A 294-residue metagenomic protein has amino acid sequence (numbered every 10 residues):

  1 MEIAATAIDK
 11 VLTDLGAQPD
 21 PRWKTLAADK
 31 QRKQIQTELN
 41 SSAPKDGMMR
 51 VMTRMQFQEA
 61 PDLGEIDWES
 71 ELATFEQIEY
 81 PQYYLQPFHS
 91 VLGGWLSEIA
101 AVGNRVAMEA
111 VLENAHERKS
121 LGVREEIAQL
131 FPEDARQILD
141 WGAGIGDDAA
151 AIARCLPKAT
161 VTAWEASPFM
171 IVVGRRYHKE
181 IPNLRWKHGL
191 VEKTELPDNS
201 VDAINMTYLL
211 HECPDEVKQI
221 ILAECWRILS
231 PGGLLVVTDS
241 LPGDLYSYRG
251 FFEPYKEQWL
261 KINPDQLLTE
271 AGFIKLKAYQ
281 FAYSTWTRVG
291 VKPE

Functional and structural regions predicted by a protein language model:
L12-G94: N-terminal auxiliary segments of SAM/dcSAM-dependent transferases
H89-K119: Class I SAM-dependent methyltransferase Rossmann-like catalytic core, especially the SAM/SAH-binding loop
N114-D134: Conserved alpha-helix/loop element of class I SAM-dependent methyltransferases that forms part of the SAM/SAH-binding
L139, I145-K193: Class I SAM-dependent methyltransferase SAM/SAH-binding core
E192-I204: A short acidic, Gly/Pro-enriched loop at the edge of an enzyme's catalytic core that lines a small-molecule cofactor
A203-E216: A short SAM/SAH-binding and catalytic strip from SAM-dependent methyltransferases
Q219-P231: A short glycine-rich, Lys/Arg-flanked "PGG" loop and its adjoining helix->strand segment in the class I
L234-A271, K275-R288: C-terminal alpha-helical "lid/dimerization" subdomain adjacent to the S-adenosyl-L-methionine
